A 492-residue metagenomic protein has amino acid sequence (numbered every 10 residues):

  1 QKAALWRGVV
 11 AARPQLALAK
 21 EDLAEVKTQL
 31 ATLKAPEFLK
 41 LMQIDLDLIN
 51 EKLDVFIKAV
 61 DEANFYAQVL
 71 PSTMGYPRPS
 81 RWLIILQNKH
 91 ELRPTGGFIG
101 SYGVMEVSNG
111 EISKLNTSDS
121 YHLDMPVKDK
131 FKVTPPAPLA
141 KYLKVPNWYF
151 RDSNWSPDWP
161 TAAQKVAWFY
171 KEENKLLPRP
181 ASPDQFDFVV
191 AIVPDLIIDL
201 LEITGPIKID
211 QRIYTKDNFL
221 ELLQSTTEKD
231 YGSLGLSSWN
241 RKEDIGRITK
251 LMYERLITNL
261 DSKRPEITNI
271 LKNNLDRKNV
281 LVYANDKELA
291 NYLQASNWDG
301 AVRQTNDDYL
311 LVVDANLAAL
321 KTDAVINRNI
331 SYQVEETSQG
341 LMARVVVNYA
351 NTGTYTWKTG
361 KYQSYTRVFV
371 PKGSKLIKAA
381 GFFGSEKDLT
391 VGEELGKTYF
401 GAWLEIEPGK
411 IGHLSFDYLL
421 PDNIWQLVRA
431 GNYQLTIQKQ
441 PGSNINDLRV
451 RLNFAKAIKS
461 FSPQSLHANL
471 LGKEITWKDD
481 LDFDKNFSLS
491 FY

Functional and structural regions predicted by a protein language model:
Q1-S460, G472, D482-F483, Y492: Non-catalytic, solvent-exposed segments at the cell envelope interface
Q464-K478: Low-complexity, intrinsically disordered Gly/Pro/Thr-rich segments
K478-N486: Short glycine/proline-enriched turn or capping motifs at secondary-structure junctions
